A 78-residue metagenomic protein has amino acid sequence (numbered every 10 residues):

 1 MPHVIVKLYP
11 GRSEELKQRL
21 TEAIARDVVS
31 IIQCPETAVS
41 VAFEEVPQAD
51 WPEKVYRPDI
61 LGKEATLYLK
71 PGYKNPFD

Functional and structural regions predicted by a protein language model:
P2-D78: A domain-level signal for the structural core that forms small-molecule/cofactor-binding pockets and catalytic centers
